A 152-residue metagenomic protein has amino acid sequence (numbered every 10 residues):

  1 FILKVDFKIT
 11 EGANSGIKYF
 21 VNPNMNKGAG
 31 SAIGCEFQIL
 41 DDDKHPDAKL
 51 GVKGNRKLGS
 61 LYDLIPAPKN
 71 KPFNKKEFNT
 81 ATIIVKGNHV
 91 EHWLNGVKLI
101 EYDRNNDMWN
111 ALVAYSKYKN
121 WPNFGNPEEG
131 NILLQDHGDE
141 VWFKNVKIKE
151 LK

Functional and structural regions predicted by a protein language model:
F1-K152: Carbohydrate-interacting regions of secretory-pathway proteins
